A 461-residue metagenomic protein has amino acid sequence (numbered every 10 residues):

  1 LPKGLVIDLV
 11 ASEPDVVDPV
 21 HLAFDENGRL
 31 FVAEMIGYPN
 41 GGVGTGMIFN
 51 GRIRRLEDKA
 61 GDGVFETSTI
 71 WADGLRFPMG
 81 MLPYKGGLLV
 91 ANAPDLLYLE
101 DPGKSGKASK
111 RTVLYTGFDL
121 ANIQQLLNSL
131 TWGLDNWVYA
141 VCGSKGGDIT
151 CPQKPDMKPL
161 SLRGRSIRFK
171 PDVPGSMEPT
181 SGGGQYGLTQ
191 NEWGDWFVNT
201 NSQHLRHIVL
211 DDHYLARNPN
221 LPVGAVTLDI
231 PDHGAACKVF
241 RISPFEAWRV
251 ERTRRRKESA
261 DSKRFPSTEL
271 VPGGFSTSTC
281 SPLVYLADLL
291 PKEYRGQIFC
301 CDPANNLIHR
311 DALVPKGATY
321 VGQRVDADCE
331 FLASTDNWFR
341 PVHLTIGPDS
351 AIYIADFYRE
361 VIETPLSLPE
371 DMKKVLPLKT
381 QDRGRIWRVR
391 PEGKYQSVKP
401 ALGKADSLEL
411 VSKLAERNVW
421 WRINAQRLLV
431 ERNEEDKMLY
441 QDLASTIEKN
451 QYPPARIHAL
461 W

Functional and structural regions predicted by a protein language model:
L1-S412, W420-E431: Beta-propeller domains with acidic blade repeats across secreted/periplasmic ectodomains and cytosolic WD/CNH propellers
V10, M438, P454: Conserved nucleotide- and phosphate/pyrophosphate-binding catalytic cores in adenylate/nucleotidyl-handling enzymes
S278, D442-T446, N450, L460-W461: Extended, compositionally biased low-complexity polar/Lys-Gly-rich tracts and adjacent boundary/linker regions are
Y395, E435, Y452-P453: Intrinsically disordered or highly flexible coil/loop and linker segments, enriched in small and charged/polar residues
G403-S412, E434-E448: Amphipathic alpha-helical scaffolding segments comprising HEAT/armadillo-like alpha-solenoid repeats
W421-R422, P453-R456: Residue-level detector of extended alpha-helical repeat arrays and alpha-solenoid scaffolds
